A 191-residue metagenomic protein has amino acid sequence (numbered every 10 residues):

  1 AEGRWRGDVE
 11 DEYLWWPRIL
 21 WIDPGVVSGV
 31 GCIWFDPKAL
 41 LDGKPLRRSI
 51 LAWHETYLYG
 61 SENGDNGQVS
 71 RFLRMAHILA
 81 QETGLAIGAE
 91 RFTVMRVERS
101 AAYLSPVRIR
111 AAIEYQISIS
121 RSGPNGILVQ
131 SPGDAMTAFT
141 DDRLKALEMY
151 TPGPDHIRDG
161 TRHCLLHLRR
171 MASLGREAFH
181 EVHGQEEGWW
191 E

Functional and structural regions predicted by a protein language model:
A1-E191: Phosphate- and other anionic-substrate recognition elements at nucleic-acid/protein interfaces
